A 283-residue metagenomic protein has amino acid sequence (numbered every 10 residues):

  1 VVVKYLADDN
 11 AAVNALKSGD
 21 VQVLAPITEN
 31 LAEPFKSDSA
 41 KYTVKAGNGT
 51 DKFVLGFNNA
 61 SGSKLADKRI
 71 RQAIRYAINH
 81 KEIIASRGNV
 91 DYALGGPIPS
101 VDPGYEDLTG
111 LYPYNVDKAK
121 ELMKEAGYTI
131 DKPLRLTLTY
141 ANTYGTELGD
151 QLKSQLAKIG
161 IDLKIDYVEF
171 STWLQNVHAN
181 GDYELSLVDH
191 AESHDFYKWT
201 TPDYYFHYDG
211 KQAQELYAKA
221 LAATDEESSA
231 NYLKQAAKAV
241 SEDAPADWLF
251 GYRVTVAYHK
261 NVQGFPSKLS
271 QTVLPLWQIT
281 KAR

Functional and structural regions predicted by a protein language model:
V1-P34, D162: Ligand-site clamp/hinge motif
E33-A46, N180-Y183, F196-F206, K260-Q263: Ligand-binding "clamshell"
G47-A73, A77, T201-D203, R253: A bilobed periplasmic-binding-protein/Venus flytrap-type ligand-binding module shared by bacterial periplasmic
S61-V101, E147-L148, V240-W248: Periplasmic-binding protein-like
Y92-E125, G145-E147: Structural transition elements
A126-E192: Ligand/substrate-recognition segments at binding pockets and active sites
K164-W173, Y197-N261, R283: Extracytoplasmic/peripheral linker and loop segments enriched in polar/acidic and small residues with frequent Thr/Pro
V256-R283: Long beta-strand-rich cores associated with HINT superfamily self-processing modules
